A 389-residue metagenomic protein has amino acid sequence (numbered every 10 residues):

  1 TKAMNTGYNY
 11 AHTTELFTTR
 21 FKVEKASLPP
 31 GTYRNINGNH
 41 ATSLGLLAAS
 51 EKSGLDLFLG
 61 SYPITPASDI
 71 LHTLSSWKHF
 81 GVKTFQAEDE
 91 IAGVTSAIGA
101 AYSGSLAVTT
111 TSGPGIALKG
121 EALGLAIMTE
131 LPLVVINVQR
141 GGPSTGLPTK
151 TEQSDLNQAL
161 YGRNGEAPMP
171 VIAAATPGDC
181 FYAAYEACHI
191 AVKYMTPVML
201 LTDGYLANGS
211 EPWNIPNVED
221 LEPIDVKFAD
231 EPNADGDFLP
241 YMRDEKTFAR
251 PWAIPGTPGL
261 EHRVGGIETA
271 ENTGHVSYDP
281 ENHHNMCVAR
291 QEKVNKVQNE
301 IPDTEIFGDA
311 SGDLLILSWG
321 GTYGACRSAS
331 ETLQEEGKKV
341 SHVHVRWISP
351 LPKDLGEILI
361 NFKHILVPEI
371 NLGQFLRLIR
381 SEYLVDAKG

Functional and structural regions predicted by a protein language model:
T1, P63-A67, I91-A92, G113-A117 (+5 more regions): Gly/Ser/Thr-rich loops at beta-strand to alpha-helix junctions that form or flank small-molecule/cofactor-binding
T1-G162, A167-M169, A173-A174, A387-K388: Thiamine diphosphate
T14, T18-G45, K52-S53, A183 (+1 more regions): Flexible, low-complexity linker and terminal segments
S68-I70, K119, S144-T145, Y182 (+2 more regions): Short helix/loop capping segments that flank catalytic or ligand/cofactor-binding pockets
E166-H189: Active-site/ligand-binding-proximal alpha/beta "capping" segment
